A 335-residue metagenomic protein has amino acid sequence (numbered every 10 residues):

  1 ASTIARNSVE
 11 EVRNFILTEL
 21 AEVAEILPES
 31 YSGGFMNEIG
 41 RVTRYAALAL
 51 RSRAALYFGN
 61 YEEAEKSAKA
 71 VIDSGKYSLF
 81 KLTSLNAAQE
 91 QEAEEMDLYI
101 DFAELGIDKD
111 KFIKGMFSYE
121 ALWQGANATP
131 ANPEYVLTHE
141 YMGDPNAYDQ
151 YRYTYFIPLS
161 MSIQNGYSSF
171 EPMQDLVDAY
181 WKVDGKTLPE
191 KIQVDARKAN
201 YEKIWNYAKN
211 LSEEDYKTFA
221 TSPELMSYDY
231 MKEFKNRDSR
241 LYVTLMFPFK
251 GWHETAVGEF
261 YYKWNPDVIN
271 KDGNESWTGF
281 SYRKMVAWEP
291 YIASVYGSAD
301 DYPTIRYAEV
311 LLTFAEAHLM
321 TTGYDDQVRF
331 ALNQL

Functional and structural regions predicted by a protein language model:
A1-I163, A293-Y307, M320-V328: Structured, solvent-exposed acidic/aromatic patches
P133, Y167-R306: Flexible, polar/acidic helix-loop-strand segments at domain edges
L311: Active-site cofactor/cluster-binding pocket
A315: Active-site-proximal region of nucleotide-activated glycan assembly enzymes, centered on histidine/acidic-rich loops
V328-L335: C-terminal structured "cap/appendage" subdomains that terminate the fold
